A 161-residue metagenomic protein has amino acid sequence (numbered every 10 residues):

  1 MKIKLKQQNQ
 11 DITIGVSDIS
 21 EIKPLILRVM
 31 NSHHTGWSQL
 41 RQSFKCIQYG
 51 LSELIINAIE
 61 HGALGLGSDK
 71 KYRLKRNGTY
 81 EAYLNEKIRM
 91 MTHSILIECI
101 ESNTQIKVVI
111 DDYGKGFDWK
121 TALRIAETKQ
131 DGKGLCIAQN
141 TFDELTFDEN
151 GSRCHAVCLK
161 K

Functional and structural regions predicted by a protein language model:
M1-S20, T104-V108, K115-G116, T128 (+1 more regions): Flexible, glycine-/charge-rich segments associated with ATP-binding catalytic modules
M1-S52, E60-R76: Bergerat-fold GHKL ATPase/HATPase_c domain
C46-I47, L51, N103, L123 (+1 more regions): Hydrophobic alpha-helical segments and their boundary regions
G65, W119-K120, F142: Short, function-defining helix-loop hinge/capping sites that tune catalysis or transport
D69-G132: Glycine-rich/acidic phosphate-handling loop/turn and adjacent ATP-lid/helix of nucleotide-binding kinase/ATPase domains
